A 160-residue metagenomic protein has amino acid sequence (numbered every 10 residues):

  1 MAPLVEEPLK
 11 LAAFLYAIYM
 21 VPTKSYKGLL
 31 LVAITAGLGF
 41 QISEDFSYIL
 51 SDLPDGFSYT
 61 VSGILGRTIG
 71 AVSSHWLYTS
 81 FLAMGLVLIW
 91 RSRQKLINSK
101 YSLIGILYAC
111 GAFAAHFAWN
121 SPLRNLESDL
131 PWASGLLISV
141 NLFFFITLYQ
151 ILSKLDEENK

Functional and structural regions predicted by a protein language model:
M1-K160: Hydrophobic alpha-helical segments at protein termini of multi-pass membrane proteins
